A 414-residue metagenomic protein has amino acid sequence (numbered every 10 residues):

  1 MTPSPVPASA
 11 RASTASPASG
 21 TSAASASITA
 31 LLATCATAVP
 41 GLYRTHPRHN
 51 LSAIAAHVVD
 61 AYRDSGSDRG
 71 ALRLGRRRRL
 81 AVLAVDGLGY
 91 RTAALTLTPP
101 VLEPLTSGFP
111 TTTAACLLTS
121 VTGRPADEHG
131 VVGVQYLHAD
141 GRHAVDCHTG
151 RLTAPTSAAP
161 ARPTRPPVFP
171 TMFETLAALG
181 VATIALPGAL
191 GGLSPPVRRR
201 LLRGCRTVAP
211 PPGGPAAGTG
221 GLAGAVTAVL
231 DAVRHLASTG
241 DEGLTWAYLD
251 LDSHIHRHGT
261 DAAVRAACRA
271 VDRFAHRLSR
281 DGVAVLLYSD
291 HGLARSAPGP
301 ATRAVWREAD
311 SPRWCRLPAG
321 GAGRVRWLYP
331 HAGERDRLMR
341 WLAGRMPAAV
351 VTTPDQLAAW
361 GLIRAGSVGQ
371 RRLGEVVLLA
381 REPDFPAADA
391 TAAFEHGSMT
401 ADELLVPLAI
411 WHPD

Functional and structural regions predicted by a protein language model:
T2-R11, A23-D414: Feature captures the catalytic ectodomains and active-site-proximal regions of enzymes that hydrolyze or transfer
